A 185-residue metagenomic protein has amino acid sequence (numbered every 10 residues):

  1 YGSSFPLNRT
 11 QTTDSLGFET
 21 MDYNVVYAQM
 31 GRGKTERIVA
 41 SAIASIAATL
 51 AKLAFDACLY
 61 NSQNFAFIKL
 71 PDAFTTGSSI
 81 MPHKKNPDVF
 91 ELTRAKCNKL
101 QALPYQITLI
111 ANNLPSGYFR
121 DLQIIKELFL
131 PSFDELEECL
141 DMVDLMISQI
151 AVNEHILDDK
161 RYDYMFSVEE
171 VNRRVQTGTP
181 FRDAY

Functional and structural regions predicted by a protein language model:
Y1-I110: Internal glycine-rich alpha/beta core junctions
A66, M81-Y185: Glycine-rich cofactor/substrate-binding loops
